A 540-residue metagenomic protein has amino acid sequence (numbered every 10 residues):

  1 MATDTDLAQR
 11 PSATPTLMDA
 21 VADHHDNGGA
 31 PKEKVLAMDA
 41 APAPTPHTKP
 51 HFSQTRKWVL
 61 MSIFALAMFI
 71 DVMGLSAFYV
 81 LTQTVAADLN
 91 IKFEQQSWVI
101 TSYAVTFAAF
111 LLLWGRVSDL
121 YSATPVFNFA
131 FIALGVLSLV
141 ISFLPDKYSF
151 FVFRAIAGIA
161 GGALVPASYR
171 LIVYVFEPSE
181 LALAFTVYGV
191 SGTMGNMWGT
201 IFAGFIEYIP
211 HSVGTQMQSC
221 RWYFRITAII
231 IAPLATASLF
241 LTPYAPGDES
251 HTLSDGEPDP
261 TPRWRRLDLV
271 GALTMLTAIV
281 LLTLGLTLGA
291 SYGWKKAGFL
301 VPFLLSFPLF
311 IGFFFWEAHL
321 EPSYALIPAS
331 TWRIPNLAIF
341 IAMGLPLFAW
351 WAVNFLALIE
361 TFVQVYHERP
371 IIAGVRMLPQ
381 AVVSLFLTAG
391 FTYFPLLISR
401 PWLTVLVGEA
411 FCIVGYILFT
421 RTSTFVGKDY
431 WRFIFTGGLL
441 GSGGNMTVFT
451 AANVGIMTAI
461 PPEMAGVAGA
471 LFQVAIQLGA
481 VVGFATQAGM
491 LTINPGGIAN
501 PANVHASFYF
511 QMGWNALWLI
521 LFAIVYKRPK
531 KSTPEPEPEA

Functional and structural regions predicted by a protein language model:
A2-M73, A87: Cytosolic juxtamembrane N-terminal segment immediately preceding the first transmembrane helix of multi-pass
R56-A104, A109-W114, L164, G199 (+1 more regions): Extracytoplasmic
K57, F143-R154, R421-F435: Helix-loop junctions at membrane interfaces in 12-TM secondary transporters
I63-A65, Y324-K530: 12-transmembrane solute porter fold
T101-G115, V165-Y169, L378-F391: Central cavity-lining transmembrane alpha-helices of secondary-active solute carriers, predominantly the Major
F110-A123, E207, F386-L403: Helix-to-loop junctions at the C-terminal end of transmembrane segments in multipass secondary transporters
V117-V270: Helix-loop-helix hairpins in multi-pass membrane proteins, especially solute transporters
V213-A342: Hydrophobic transmembrane-helix bundles of small-molecule transporters
